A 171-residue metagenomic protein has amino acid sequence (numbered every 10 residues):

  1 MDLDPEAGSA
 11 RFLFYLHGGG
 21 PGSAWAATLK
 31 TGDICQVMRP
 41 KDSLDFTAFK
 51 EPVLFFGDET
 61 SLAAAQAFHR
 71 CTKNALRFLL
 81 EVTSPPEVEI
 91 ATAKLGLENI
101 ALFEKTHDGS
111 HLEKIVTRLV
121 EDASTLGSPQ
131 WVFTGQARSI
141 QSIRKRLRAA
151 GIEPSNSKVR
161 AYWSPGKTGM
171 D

Functional and structural regions predicted by a protein language model:
M1-D171: Extended, composition-driven regions rather than compact fold-specific motifs
